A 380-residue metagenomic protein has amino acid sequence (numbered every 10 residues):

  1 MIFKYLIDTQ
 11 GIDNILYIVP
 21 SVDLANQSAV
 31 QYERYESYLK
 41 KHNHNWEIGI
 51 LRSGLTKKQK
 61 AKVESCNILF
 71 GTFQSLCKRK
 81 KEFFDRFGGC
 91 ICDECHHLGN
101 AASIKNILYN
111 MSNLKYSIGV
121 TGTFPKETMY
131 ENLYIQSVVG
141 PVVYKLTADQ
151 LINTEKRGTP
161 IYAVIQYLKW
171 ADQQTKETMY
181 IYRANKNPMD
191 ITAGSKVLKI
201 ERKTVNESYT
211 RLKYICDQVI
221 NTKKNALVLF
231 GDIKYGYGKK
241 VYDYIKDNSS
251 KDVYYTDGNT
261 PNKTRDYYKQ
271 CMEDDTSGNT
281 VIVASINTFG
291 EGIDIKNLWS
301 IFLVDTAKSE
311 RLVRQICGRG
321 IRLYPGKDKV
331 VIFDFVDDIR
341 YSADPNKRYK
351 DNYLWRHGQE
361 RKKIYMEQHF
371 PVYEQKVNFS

Functional and structural regions predicted by a protein language model:
I2-F3, I181-G231, G236-Y244: Conserved interdomain hinge at the start of the Helicase C-terminal
G11-R34, K126, D232-Y235: Conserved Walker A/P-loop ATP-binding site and its immediately adjacent core in helicase/helicase-like ATPase domains
D23-G54, K251: Conserved helix-turn-beta segment of the N-terminal RecA-like "Helicase ATP-binding" lobe in SF1/SF2 helicases
I50-K62, L227, K240, K251-F289: Conserved helicase ATPase core of P-loop NTP-dependent helicases/translocases
G54-G89, N100-N106, T288: Conserved helix/coil segment N-terminal to the catalytic DExD/H
F87-G88, V283-A284, E291-T306, Q315 (+1 more regions): A short beta-strand element within the Helicase C-terminal
G88, H97-Y162, Y365: Post-DEXD/H (motif II) to motif III coupling segment of the RecA-like Helicase ATP-binding lobe
G320-Q359: Conserved segment of the helicase C-terminal RecA-like domain
